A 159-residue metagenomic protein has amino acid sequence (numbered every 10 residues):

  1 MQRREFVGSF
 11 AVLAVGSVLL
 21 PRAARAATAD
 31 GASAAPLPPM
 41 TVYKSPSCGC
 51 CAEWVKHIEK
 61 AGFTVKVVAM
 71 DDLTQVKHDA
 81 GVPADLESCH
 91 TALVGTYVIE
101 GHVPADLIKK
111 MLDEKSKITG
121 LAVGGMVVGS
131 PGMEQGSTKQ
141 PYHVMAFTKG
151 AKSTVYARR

Functional and structural regions predicted by a protein language model:
M1-S17: N-terminal secretory signal peptides and thylakoid transit peptides that target proteins across membranes
S17-A23: C-terminal segment of classical bacterial N-terminal signal peptides
A24-A29: Boundary at the C-terminal end of the N-terminal hydrophobic targeting segment
P36-E53: Local sequence-structure signature of Cys/Sec-based thiol-disulfide redox active-site neighborhoods
S47, W54, A69-D72, P104-I108: Stable alpha-helical elements in mature extracytoplasmic
V55-V67: Iron-sulfur (Fe-S) cluster-binding segments and ferredoxin-like electron-carrier domains, especially [2Fe-2S]
V65-V76, D85-L86, V94: Thiol-based oxidoreductase modules, predominantly thioredoxin-like and allied folds used for disulfide exchange
D79, D85-R159: Thiol/selenol-based redox catalytic cores and closely related redox-interacting motifs
